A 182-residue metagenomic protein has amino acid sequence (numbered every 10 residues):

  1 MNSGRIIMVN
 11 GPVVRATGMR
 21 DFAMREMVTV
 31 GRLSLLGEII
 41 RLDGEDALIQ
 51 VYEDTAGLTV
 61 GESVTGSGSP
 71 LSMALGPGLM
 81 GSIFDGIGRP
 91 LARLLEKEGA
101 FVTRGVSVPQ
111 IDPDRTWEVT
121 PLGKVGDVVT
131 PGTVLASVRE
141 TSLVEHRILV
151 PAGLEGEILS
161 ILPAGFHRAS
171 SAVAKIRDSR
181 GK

Functional and structural regions predicted by a protein language model:
M1-K182: Peripheral, non-AAA+ core regions of ATP-driven protein-machinery
